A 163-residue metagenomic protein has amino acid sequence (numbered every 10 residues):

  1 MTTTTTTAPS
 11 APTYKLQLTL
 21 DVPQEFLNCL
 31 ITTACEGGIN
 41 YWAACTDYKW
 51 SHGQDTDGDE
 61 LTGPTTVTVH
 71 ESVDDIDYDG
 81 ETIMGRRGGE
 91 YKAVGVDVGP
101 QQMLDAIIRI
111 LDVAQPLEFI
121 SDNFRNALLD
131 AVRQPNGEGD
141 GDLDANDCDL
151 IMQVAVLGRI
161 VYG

Functional and structural regions predicted by a protein language model:
T2-G95: Long, contiguous N-terminal structural blocks used for assembly/anchoring
V22-L30, Q102, A106, Q115 (+4 more regions): Exposed alpha-helical structural elements
G37-Y41, A114-L117, G158-Y162: Short secondary-structure junctions and interdomain/linker hinges
I39, D75-D77, A106, L111 (+1 more regions): Residues in flexible loops and secondary-structure boundaries
E81-D142: Amphipathic protein-protein interaction modules
Q134-Y162: Acidic, proline/glycine-rich low-complexity IDRs
